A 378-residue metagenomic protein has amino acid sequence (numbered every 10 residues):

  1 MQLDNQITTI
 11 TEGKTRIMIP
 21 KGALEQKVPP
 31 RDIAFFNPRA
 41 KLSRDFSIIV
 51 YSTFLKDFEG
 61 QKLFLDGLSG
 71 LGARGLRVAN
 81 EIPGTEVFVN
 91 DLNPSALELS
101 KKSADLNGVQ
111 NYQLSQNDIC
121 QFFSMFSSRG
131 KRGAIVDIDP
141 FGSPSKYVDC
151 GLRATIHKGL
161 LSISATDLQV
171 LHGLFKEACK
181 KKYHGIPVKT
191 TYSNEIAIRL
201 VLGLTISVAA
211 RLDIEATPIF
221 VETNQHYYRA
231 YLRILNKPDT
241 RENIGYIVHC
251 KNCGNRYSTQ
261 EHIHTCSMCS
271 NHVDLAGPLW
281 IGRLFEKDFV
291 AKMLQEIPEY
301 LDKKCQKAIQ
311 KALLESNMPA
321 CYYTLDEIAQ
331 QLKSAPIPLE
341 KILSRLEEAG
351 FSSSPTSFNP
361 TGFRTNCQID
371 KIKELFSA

Functional and structural regions predicted by a protein language model:
M1-A378: SAM-dependent transferase fold signal centered on methyltransferase-like domains, encompassing both Class I
